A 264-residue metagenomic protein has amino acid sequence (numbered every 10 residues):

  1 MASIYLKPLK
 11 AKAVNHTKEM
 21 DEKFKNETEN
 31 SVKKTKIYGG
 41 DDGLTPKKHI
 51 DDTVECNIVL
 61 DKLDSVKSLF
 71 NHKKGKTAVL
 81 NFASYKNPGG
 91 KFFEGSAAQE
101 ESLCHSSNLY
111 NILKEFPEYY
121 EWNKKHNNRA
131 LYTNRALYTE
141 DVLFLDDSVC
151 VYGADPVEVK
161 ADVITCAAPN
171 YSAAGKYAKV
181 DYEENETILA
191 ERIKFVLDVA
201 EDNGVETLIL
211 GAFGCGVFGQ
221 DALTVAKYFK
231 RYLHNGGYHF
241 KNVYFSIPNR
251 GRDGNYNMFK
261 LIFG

Functional and structural regions predicted by a protein language model:
M1-G264: Macrodomain-like recognition of ADP-ribose-binding/processing modules
